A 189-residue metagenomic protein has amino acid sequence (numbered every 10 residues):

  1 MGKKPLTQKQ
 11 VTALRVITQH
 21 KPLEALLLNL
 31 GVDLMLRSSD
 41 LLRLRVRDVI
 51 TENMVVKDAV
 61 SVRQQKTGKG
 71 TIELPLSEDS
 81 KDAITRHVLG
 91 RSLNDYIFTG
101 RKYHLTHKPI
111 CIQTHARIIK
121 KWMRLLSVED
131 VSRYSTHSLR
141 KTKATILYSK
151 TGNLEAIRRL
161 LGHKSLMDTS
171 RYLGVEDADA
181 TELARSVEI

Functional and structural regions predicted by a protein language model:
M1-I189: Conserved catalytic core of the tyrosine transesterase superfamily
